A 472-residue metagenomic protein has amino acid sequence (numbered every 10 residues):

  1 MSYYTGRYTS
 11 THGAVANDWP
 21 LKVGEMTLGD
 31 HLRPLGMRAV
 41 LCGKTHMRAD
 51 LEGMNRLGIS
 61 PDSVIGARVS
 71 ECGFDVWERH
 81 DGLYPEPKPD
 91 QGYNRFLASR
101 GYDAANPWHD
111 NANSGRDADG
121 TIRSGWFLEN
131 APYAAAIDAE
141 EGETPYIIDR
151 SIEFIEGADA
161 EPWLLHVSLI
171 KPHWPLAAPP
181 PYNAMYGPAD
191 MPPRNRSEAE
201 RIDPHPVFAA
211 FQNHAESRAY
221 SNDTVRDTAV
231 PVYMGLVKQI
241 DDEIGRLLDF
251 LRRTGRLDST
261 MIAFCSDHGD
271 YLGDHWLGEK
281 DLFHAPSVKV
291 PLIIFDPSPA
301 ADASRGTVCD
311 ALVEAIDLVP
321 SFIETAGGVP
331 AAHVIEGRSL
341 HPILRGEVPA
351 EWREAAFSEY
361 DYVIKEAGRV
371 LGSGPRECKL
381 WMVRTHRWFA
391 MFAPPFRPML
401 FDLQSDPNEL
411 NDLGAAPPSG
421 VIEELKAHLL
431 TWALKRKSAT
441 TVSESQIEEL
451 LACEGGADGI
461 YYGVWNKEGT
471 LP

Functional and structural regions predicted by a protein language model:
M1-F392, P398, P407, N411-A427 (+1 more regions): Formylglycine-dependent sulfatase
H341-R345, E444-D458: Amphipathic alpha-helical surface "interface" segments used for docking/oligomerization or membrane association within
Q404: Residues forming the ATP-binding cleft of Hanks-type serine/threonine protein kinase domains
P417-L451: A contiguous, mid-protein "functional segment" used to position or interact with cofactors/ions or partner subunits
